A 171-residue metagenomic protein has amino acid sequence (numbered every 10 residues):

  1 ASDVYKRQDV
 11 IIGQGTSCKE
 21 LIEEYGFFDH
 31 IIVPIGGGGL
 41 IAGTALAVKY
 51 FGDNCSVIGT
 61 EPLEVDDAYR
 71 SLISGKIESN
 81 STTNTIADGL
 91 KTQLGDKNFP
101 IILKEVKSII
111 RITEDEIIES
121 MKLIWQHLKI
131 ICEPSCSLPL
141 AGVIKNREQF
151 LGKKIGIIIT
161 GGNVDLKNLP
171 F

Functional and structural regions predicted by a protein language model:
A1-Y5: Short, small-residue-biased leader/transition segments that mark boundaries at the very start of proteins
K6-K104, F150-L151, I155-F171: Glycine-rich phosphate/pyrophosphate-binding loop at beta-loop-alpha junctions
G95-G152: Active-site-adjacent helical/loop segments in soluble small-molecule enzymes
